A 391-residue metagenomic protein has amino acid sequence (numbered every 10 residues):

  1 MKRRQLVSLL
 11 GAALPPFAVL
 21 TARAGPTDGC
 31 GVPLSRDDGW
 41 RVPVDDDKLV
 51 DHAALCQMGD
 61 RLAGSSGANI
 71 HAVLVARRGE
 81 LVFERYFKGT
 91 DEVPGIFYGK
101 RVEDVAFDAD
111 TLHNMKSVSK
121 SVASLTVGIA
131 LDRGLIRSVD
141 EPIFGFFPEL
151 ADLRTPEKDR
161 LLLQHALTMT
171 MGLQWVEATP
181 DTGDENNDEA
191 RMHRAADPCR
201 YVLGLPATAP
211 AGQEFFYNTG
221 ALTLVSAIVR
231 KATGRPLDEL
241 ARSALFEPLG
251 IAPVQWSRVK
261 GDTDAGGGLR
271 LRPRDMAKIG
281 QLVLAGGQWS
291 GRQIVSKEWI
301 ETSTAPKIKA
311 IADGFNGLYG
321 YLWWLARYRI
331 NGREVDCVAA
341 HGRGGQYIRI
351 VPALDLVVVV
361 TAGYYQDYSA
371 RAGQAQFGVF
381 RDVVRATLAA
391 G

Functional and structural regions predicted by a protein language model:
M1-V105, L131-R137, T168, R191 (+3 more regions): N-terminal leader/targeting segments and the immediately adjacent pre-domain N-terminus
C56, G79, G99-K100, T111-V139 (+3 more regions): Active-site SXXK
R85, P94-E103, P142-G145, D181-P210 (+1 more regions): Short, charged, amphipathic alpha-helices and their helix-cap/turn boundaries
D104, A109, N114, R133-L173 (+2 more regions): Active-site helix/loop module of the DD-peptidase/beta-lactamase fold, centered on the serine-lysine SxxK catalytic
N187, G261-L271, Y319, W324-A326: Carbohydrate-binding/catalytic loop surfaces
A221-I228, G267-W289, Q346-G363: Active-site-proximal alpha-helical segments within enzyme catalytic domains
I251-V254, E301-V359: Active-site Gly/Thr loop motif
A340-G391: Structured C-terminal helix/loop/strand segments within mature extracytoplasmic catalytic/sensor domains
